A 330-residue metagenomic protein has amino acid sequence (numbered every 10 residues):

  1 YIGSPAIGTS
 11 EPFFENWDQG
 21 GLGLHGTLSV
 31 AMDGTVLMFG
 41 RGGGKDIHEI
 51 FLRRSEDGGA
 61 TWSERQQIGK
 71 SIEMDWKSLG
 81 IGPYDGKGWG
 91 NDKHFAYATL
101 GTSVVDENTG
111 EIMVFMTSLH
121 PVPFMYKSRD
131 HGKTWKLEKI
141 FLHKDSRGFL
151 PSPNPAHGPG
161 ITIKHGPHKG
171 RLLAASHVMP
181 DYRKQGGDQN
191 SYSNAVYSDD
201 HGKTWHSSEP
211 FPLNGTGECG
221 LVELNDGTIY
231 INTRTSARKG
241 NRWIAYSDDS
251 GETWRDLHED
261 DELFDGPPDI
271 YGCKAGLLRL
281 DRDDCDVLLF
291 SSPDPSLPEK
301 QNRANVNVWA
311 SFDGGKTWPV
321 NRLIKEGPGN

Functional and structural regions predicted by a protein language model:
Y1-N330: Asp-box/BNR beta-propeller blade signature and adjacent active/binding-site loops in extracellular glycan-interacting
